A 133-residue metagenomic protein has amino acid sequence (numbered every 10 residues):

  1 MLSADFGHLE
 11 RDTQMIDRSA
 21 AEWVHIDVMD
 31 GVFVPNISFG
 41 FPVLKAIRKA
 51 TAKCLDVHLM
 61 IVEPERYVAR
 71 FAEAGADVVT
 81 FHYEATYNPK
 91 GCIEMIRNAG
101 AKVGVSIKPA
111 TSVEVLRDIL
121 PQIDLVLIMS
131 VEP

Functional and structural regions predicted by a protein language model:
M1-T80, E84-G91, M95-V105, L116-I123 (+1 more regions): Conserved N-terminal beta1-alpha1 strand-loop-helix module at the mouth
S106-A110: Short gly/ser/thr-rich secondary-structure transition/capping motifs
